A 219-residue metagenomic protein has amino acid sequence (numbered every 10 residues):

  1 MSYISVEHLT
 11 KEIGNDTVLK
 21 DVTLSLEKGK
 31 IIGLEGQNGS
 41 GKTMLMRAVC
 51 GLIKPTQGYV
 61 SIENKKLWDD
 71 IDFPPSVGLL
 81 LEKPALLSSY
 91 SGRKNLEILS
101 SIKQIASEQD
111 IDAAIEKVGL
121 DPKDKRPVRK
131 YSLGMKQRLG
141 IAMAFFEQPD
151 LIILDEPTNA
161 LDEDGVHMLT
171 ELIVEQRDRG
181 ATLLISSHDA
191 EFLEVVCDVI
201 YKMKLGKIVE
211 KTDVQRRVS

Functional and structural regions predicted by a protein language model:
E35-Q37: The feature captures the beta-strand-to-loop junction immediately N-terminal to the Walker
C50: Helix-to-loop junction immediately C-terminal to a conserved catalytic motif
G58-F73: Conserved ABC transporter NBD signature motif
E97, E108-K123: Conserved ABC ATPase "signature" region
I152-E156: Catalytic Walker B motif of ABC-type/P-loop ATPase nucleotide-binding domains
S187-H188: H-loop/switch region of ABC-family ATPase nucleotide-binding domains
